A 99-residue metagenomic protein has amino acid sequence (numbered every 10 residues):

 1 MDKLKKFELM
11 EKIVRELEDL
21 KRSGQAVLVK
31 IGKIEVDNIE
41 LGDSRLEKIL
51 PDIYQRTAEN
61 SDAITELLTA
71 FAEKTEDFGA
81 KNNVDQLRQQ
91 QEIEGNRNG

Functional and structural regions predicted by a protein language model:
M1, Q86-G99: Extended, charged low-complexity scaffolding/tethering segments
M1-E8: Short, charge-rich amphipathic alpha-helices with coiled-coil/heptad character
E8-K21: Short, charge/polar-rich alpha-helical segments
E11-V14, G32, Y54, Q90-I93: Generic low-complexity, intrinsically disordered sequence content enriched in small uncharged/hydrophobic residues
E16, S23, R56, N60-A63 (+2 more regions): Long, heptad-repeat alpha-helical coiled-coil segments that mediate oligomerization and form fibrous "stalk/rod"
E18-E40, R45-I49: Amphipathic alpha-helical interaction modules
N38-G42, L68-Q91: Long amphipathic alpha-helical coiled-coil segments
G42-A63: Short, glycine/alanine-rich amphipathic alpha-helical segment that often forms an alpha-turn-alpha hairpin
